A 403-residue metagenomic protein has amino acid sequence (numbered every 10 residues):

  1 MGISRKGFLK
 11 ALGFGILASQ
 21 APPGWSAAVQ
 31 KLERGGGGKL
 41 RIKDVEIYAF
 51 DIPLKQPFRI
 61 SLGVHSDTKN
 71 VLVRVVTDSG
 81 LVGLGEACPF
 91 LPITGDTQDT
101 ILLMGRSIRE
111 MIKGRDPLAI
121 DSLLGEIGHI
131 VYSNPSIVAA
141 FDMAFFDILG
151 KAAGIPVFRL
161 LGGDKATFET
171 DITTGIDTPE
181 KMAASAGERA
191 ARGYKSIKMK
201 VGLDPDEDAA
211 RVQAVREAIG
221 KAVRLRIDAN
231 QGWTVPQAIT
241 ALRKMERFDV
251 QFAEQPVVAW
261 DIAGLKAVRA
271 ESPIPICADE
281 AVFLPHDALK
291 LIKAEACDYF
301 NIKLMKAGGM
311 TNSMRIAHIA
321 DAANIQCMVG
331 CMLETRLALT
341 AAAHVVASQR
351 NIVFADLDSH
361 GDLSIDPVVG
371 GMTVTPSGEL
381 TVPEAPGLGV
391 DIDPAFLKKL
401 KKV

Functional and structural regions predicted by a protein language model:
M1-V29: N-terminal export signals
K10-G13, L40-L54, N70, L333-V403: Flexible C-terminal active-site loop/helix
P22-P57: C-terminal segment of N-terminal export signals and the immediately downstream linker at the start of the mature
K39, D44, V76-A152: Metal- or metallocofactor-binding catalytic centers and their adjacent structured scaffolds across diverse enzyme
I42, V73, G80, F141 (+7 more regions): Conserved, mostly hydrophobic/aromatic
S61-S66, S133, P386: Short Gly/Pro-enriched turn/cap motifs at secondary-structure boundaries
L103, E110, H129, R243 (+3 more regions): Shared catalytic-loop signature of beta/alpha-barrel
L161-S272: Metal-dependent enolase-superfamily TIM-barrel catalytic cores that perform enediolate-based chemistry
